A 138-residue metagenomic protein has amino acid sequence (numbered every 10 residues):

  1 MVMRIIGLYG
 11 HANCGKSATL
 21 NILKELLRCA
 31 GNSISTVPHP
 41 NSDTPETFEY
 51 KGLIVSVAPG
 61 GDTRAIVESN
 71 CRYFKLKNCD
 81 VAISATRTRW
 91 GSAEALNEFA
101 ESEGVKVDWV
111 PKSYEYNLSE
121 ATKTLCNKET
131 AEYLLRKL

Functional and structural regions predicted by a protein language model:
R4-L27: Glycine-rich phosphate-binding P-loop
K16, P59-V67, K123-T130: Phosphate/oxyanion-binding active-site loops and adjacent basic polyanion-contact surfaces
I22-L23, C71-R72, L96-F99: Short, glycine/charged-enriched secondary-structure capping and boundary segments
L27, G31, A100: Active-site catalytic pocket residues across diverse enzymes, especially alpha/beta-hydrolases
N32-A93: Conserved nucleotide-sensing/catalytic segment adjacent to the nucleotide-binding pocket in NTP-handling enzymes
A85-L138: Replace "adjacent to P-loop NTPase cores in ATP/GTP-dependent enzymes" with "adjacent to NTP-binding cores
